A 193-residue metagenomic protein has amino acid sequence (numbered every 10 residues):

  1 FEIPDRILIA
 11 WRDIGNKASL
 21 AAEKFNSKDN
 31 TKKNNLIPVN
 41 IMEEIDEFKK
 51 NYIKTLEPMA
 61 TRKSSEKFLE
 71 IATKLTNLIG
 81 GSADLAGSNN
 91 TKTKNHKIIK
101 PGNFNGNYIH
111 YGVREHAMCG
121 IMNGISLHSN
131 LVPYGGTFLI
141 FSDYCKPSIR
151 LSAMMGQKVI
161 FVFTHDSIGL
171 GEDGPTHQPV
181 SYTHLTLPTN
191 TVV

Functional and structural regions predicted by a protein language model:
F1, V180-H184: Glycine-rich ThDP/TPP pyrophosphate-binding loop and its adjacent helix/strand module within ThDP-dependent enzymes
F1-R114: Conserved acidic/glycine
N16, T189-N190: Generic cytosolic/nucleocytoplasmic N-terminal low-complexity/intrinsically disordered segments
A86-S181: Thiamine diphosphate
H184, N190-V193: Single conserved hydrophobic/aromatic residue that forms the stacking wall/gate of nucleotide- or nucleobase-binding
